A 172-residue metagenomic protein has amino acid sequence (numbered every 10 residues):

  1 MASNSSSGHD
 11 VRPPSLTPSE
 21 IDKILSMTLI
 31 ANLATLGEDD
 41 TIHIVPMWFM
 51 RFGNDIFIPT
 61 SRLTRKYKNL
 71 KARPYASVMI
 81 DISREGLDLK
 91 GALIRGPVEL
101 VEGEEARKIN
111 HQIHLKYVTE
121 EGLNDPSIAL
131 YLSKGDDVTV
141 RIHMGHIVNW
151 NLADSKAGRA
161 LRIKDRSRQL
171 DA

Functional and structural regions predicted by a protein language model:
A2-L16, K90-A172: Charged, gly/pro-rich active-site loop segments
V11-P14, P18-L29: Aromatic-glycine hotspot motif
L25-S26, K71-A72, S133: Alpha-helix boundary recognition
T28-R62, L70, S77-D81: Short beta-strand segments
D39-T41, R84-L87, L130-K134: A short beta-turn/loop motif at secondary-structure boundaries
I58-S61, K68-N69, K108-I109, L130-L132: Short histidine-centered beta-strand/loop micro-motifs that create catalytic or ligand/metal-coordination sites
P59, T64-E99: Helix-adjacent hinge/juxtasegments
